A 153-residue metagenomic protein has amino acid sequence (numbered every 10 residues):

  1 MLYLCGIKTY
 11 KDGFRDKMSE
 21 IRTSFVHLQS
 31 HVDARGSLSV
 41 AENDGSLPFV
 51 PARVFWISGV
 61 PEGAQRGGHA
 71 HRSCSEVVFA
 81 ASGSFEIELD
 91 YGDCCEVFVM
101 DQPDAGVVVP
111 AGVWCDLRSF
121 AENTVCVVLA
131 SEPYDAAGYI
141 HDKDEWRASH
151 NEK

Functional and structural regions predicted by a protein language model:
L4-A105, E122-V125, L129-K153: Non-catalytic, conserved peripheral segments adjacent to functional cores
Q102-G106, G112-R118: Well-ordered alpha/beta subsegment
